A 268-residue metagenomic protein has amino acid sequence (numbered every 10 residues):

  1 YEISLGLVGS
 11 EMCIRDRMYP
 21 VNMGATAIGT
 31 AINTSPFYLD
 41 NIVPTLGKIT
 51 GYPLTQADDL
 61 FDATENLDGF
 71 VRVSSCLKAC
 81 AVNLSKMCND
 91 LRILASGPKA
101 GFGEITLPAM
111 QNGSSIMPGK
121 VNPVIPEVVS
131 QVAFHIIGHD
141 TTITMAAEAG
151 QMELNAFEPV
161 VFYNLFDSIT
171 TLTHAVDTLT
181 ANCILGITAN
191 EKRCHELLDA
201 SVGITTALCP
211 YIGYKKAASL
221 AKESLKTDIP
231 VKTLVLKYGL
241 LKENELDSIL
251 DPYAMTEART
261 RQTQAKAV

Functional and structural regions predicted by a protein language model:
Y1, L39, V43, T205 (+1 more regions): Generic structural marker for isolated residues within well-ordered, non-membrane alpha-helices of soluble domains
Y1-I14: Short, small-residue-biased leader/transition segments that mark boundaries at the very start of proteins
Y1-I3, L77, L220-S224: Short alpha-helical segment immediately N-terminal to, or the first helix within, an HTH/HTH-like DNA-binding domain
S4, S74, K78-A81, P123 (+1 more regions): Short, conserved micro-motifs enriched in small and acidic residues
D16, D62-N66, F70, N89 (+1 more regions): Catalytic-core signal marking the mid-to-C-terminal active-site face
M18-M110: Acidic, glycine-rich loop-and-beta core segments that form the ion-binding/anion-interacting portion of active sites
